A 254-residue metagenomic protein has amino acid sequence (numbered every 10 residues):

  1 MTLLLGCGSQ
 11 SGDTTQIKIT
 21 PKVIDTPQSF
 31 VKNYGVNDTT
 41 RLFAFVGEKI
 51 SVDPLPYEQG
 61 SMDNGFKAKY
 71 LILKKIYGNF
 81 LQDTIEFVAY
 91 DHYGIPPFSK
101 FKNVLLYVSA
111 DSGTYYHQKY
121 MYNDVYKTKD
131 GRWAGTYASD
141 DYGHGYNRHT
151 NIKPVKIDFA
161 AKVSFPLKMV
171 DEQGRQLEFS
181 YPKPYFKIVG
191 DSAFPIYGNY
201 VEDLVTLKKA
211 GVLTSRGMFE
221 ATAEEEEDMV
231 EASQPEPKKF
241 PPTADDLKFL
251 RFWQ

Functional and structural regions predicted by a protein language model:
L4-G6: C-terminal motif of bacterial Sec signal peptides marking the signal peptidase cleavage site
G8-S11: Bacterial signal peptide processing site
I17-V125, E226, E231, T243: Basic, polyanion-binding surface patches
N103-Q254: Netrin-like (NTR/C345C) domain of secreted extracellular proteins
